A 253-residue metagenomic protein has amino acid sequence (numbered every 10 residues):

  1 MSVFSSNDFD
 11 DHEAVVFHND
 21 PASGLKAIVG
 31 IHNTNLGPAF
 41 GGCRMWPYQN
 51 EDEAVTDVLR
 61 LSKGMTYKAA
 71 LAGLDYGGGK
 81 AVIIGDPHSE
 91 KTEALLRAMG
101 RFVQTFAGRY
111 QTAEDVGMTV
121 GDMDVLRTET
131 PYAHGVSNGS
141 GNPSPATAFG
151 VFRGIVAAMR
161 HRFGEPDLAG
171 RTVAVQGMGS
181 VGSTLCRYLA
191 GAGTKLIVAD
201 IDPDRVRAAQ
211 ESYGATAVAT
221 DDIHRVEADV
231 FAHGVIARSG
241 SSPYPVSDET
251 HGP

Functional and structural regions predicted by a protein language model:
M1-F4, H18, T66, C186 (+5 more regions): Metal-centered catalytic cores of metalloenzymes
M1-N138: N-terminal ligand-binding/catalytic initiation module
S2, D11-F17, V29, T184 (+2 more regions): Glycine-rich, charged/polar anion/phosphate-binding loops that engage phosphate groups from diverse ligands
I84-H88, T92, S180-R187, P245: Short glycine/threonine-rich loop-to-helix capping motif typified by GTGT followed within a few residues by an Asp-Pro
Y110, V230-G240, Y244-P253: ADP-ribose/adenylate-binding Rossmann-like module
Y110-E114, H134-S137, V198-D200, A219 (+2 more regions): General beta-strand structural signal in soluble alpha/beta enzymes
T119-V120, G182, V226, R238-S241: Flexible loop/turn segments at secondary-structure boundaries
N142-A232: Glycine-rich phosphate/diphosphate-binding loop of Rossmann-like nucleotide-binding domains
